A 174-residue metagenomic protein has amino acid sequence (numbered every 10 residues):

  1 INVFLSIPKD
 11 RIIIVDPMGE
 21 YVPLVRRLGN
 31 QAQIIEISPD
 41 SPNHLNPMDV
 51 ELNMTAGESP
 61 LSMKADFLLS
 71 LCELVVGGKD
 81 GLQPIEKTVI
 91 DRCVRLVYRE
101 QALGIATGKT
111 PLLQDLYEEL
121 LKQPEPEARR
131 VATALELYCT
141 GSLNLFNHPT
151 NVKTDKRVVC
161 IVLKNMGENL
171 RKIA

Functional and structural regions predicted by a protein language model:
I1-V15: P-loop NTPase nucleotide-binding module
G19-A32, P39-A174: P-loop NTPase motor domains
